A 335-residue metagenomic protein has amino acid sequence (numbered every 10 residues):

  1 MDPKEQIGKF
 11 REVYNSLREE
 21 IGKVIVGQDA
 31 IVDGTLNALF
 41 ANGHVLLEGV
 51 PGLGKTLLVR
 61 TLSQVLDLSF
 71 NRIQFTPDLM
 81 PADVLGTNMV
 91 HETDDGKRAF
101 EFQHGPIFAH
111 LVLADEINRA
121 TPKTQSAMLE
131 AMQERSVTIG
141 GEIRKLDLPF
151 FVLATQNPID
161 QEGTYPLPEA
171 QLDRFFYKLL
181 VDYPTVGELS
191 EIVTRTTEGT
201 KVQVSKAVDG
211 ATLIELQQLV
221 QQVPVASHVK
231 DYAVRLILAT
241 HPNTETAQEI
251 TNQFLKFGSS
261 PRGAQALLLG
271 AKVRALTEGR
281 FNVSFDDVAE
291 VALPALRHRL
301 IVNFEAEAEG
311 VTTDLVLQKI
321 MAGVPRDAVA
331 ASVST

Functional and structural regions predicted by a protein language model:
M1, G8, N243-T335: C-terminal engagement/docking regions of AAA+ P-loop ATPases
Q6-L53, L238: Pre-Walker A (pre-P-loop) alpha-helix and adjacent loop at the N terminus of AAA/AAA+ ATPase modules, a conserved
Q6-R11, V24, T164, K178-T251 (+4 more regions): Conserved C-terminal "switch" segment of AAA+ ATPases
G34-N37, H91-L113: Conserved alpha-helical scaffold flanking the Walker A/P-loop in AAA+ ATPase domains
L39-P77: Walker A/P-loop
G49, D115-E116, A127: Walker B catalytic acidic pair
V50, V84, T155: P-loop (Walker A) phosphate-binding loop of NTP-binding proteins
H91-K97, A120, T124, M132-Q222 (+1 more regions): Canonical AAA+ ATPase core
